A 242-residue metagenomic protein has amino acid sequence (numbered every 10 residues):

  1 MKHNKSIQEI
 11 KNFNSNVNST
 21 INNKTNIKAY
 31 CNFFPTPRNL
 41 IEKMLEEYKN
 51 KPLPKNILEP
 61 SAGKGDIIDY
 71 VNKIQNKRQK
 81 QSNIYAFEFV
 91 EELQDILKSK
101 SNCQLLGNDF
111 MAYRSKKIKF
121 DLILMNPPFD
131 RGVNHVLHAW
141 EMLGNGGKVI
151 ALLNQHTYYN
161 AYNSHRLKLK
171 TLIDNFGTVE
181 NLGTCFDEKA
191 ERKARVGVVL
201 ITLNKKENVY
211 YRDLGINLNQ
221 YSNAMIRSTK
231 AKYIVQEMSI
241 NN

Functional and structural regions predicted by a protein language model:
M1-N242: Class I S-adenosyl-L-methionine-dependent methyltransferase catalytic core
